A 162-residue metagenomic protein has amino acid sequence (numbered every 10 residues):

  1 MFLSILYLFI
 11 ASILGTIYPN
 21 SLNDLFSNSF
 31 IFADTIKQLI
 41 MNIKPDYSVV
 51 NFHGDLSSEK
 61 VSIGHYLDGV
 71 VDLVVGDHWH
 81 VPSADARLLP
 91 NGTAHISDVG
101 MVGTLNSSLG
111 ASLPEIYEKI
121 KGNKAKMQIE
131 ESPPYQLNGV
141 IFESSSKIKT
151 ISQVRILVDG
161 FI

Functional and structural regions predicted by a protein language model:
M1: A metal-dependent hydrolase metal-coordination microenvironment
S4-Y47: Binuclear metal-dependent hydrolase catalytic cores centered on His/Asp/Glu-rich metal-binding motifs
A11, V49, H78, F142: Divalent metal-coordination and catalytic microenvironments
S12-G15, F52-G54, R155: Short, structured patches in soluble enzyme cores that scaffold and shape functional sites
S21-S27, I31, K60-H65, N138-G139 (+1 more regions): Metal-centered catalytic cores of metalloenzymes
K44-F52, V70: Short beta-strand/loop segments at the ligand-binding rim of alpha/beta enzyme cores
S57-I129: Conserved beta-sheet core of the metallophosphoesterase superfamily
L113-I162: A short C-terminal boundary segment appended to hydrolase-like catalytic domains
